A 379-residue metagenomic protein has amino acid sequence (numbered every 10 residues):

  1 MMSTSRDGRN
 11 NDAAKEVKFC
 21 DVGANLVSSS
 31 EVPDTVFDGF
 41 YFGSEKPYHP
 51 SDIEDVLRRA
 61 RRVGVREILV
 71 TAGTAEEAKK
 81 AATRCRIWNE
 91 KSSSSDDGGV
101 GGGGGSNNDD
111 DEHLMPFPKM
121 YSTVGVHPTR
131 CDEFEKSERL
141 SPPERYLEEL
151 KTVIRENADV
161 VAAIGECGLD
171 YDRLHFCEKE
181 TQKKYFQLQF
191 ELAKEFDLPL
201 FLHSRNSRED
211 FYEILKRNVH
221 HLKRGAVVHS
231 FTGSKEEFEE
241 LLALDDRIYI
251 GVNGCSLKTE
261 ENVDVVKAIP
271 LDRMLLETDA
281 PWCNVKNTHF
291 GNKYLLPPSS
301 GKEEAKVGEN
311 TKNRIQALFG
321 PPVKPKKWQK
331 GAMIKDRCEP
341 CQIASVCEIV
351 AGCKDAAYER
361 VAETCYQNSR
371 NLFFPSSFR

Functional and structural regions predicted by a protein language model:
M1-R379: Mid-domain alpha/beta scaffold segments of enzyme catalytic cores
